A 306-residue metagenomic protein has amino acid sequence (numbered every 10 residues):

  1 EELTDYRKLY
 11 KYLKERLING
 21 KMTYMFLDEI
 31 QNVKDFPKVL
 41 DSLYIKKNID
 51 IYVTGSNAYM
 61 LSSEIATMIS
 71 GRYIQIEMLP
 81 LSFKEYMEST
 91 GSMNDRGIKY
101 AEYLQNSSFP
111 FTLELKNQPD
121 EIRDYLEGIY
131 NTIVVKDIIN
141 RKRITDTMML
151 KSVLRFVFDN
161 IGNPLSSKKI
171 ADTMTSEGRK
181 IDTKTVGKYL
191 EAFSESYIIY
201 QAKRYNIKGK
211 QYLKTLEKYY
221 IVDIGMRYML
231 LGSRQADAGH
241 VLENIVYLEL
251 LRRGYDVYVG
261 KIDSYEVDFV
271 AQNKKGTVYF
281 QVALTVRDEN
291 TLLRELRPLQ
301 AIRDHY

Functional and structural regions predicted by a protein language model:
E1-Y24: Short glycine-rich substrate-engagement loop in P-loop NTPases that contacts/grips substrate
E2-D5, I30-L40, S63-E64: Conserved ATPase-coupling elements of RecA-like P-loop NTPase cores
I18-F36: Conserved P-loop NTPase "ATPase switch" module shared by AAA+ and STAND
F26, D50-S56, E77: Structural recognition of the conserved hydrophobic beta-strand(s) that form the central parallel beta-sheet of P-loop
Q31-D35, I45, M60, R227: Residues immediately C-terminal
S56-A58, S63-P164: Interdomain motor-coupling "hinge/lid" segment immediately C-terminal to the ATP-binding subdomain of NTP-driven enzymes
N117-V278, L284: Accessory nucleic acid-recognition modules appended to NTPase machines
L284-Y306: Catalytic cores of nucleic-acid endonucleases
